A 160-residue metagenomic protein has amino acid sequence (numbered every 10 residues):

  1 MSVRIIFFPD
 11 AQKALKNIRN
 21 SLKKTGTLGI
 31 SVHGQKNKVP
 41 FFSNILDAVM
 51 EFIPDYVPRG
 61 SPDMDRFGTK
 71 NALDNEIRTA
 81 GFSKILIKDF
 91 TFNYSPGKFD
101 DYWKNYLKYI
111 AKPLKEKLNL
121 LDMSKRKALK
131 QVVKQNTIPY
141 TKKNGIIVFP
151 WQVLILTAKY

Functional and structural regions predicted by a protein language model:
M1-Q12, G34: A short SAM/SAH-binding and catalytic strip from SAM-dependent methyltransferases
M1-R4, I45, Y102: Generic structural signal for conserved hydrophobic packing positions in ordered secondary structure
F8, Q12, V39, M123 (+1 more regions): Non-membrane alpha-helical structural segments and their capping/turn regions in soluble enzymes
P9, K23, Y160: Short conserved AdoMet
Q12-G97, K143: Conserved catalytic/acceptor-binding region of the Class I
P62-Y160: Conserved Class I S-adenosyl-L-methionine
